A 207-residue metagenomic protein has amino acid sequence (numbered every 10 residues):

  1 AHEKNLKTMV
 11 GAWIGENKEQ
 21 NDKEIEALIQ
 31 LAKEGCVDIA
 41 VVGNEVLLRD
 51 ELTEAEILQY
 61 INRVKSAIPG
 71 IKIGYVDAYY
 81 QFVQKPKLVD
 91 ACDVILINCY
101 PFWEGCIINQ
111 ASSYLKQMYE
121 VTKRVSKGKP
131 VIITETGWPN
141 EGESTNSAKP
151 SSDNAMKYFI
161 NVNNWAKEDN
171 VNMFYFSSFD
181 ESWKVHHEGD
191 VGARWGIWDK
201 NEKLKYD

Functional and structural regions predicted by a protein language model:
A1-K72: Substrate-binding cleft of extracellular glycoside hydrolase catalytic domains
K4, V37-D38, N44, D77-L115 (+2 more regions): Aromatic- and acid-rich polysaccharide-binding/catalytic face of secreted or lumenal carbohydrate-active enzymes
A12, V64-V83, G128-T136, V171-W183: Aromatic-lined carbohydrate-recognition surfaces of secreted/lumenal glycan-active proteins
I14-D22, L48-R49, Y80-V83, E104-G105 (+1 more regions): Acidic-and-aromatic substrate-binding clefts and catalytic sites of carbohydrate-active enzymes
Q20-I29, D77-K87, K116-E120, I160: Alpha-helical scaffolding within the catalytic cores of extracellular/periplasmic polymer-degrading hydrolases
K23-E26, E54-Q59, Q110-Q117, S152-A155: Charged helix-capping and loop-helix junction motifs
C99-W103, K127-A155, F179-K184: Active-site clefts of carbohydrate-active enzymes
S144-S151, W165-D207: Aromatic-rich peripheral "rim/lid" segments of glycoside hydrolase catalytic domains that contact and position glycan
